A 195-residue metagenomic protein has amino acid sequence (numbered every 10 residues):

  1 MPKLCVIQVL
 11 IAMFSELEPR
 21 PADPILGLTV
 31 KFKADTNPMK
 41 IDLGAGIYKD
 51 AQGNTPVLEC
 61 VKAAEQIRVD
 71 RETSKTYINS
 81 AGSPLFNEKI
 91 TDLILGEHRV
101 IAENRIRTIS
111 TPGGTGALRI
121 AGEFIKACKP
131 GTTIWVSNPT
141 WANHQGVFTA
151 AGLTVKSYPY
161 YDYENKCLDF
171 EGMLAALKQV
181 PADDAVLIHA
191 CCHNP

Functional and structural regions predicted by a protein language model:
A12-I78, G96: N-terminal "arm"/small-domain region of PLP-dependent enzymes with the aminotransferase-like
I67, E72-P195: Conserved core of the PLP fold type I
